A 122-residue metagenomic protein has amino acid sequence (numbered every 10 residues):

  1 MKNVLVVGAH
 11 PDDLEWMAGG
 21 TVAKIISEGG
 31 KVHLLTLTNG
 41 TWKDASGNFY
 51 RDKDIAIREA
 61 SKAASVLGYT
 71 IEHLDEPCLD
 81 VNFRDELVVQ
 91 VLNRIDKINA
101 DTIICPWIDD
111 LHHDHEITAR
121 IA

Functional and structural regions predicted by a protein language model:
M1-I98: Active-site rim/loop-helix segments in enzyme catalytic domains that contact anionic ligands
D13, D110-L111: Glycine-rich nucleotide phosphate-binding loop and flanking beta-alpha elements of Rossmann-like dinucleotide-binding
G20-T21, I117, I121: A short acidic, amphipathic alpha-helical/loop segment
L87, V91-D109, H115-A119: Proline-aspartate-enriched helix->loop->beta-strand connector
